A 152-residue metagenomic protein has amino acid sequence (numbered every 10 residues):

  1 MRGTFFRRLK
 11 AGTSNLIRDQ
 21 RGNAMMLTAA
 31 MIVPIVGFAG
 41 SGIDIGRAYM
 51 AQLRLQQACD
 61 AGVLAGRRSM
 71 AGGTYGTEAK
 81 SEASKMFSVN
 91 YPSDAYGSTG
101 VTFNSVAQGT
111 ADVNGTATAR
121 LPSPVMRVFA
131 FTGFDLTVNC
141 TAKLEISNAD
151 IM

Functional and structural regions predicted by a protein language model:
M1-R21, M26: N-terminal leader/signal peptides at the extreme start of proteins
R2-F5, G42, Y49-L53, V63-L121: Short amphipathic secondary-structure patches
G22, A117-M126: Enriched for extracellular/lumenal, surface-exposed ectodomains of secreted and cell-surface proteins
M26-L27, Q56-Q57, I151-M152: Structural recognition of the beta-strand scaffold that forms the well-ordered cores of secreted hydrolase catalytic
A29-I43, Q57: Alpha-helical hydrophobic helix detector
G37-D44, G66, S147-M152: MIDAS-like acidic motif and immediate structural context at the N-terminus of von Willebrand factor A/I domains
A107, M126-M152: Short, ordered "entry" segments at domain starts
